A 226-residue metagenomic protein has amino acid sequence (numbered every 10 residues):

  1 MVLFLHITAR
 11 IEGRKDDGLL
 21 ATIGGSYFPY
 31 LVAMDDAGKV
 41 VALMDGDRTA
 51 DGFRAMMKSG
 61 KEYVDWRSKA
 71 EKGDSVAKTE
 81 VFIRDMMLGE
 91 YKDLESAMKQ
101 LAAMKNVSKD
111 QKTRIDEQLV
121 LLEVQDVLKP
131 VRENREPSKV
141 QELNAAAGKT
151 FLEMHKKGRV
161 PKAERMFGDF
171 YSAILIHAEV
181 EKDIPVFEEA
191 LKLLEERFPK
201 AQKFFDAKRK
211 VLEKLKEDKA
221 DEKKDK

Functional and structural regions predicted by a protein language model:
M1-R14: Thiol-based oxidoreductase modules, predominantly thioredoxin-like and allied folds used for disulfide exchange
I7-T8, D35-G38, R48, F151 (+1 more regions): Short, flexible loop/turn elements at secondary-structure junctions
E12-S26: Structural alpha/beta surface segment adjacent to cysteine/selenocysteine redox centers across thiol/disulfide enzymes
D16-L20, A50, R54, M98 (+1 more regions): Extracytoplasmic/secreted envelope proteins and their assembly/folding machinery, especially bacterial periplasmic
T22-R67: Non-catalytic, surface beta->alpha helical segment in thiol-disulfide oxidoreductase systems
V64-K78: Long, acidic/polar, low-complexity amphipathic helices and coiled-coil-like
S75-K226: Oxidative protein folding and maturation machinery
